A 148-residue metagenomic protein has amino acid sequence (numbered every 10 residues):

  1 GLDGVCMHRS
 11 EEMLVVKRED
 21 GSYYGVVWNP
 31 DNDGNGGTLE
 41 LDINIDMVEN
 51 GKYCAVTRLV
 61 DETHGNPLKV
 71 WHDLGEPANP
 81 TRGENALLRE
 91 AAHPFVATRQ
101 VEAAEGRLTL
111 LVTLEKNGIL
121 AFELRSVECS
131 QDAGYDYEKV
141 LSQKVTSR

Functional and structural regions predicted by a protein language model:
G1-Y24, N29-N32, L141: Glycan-recognition and catalytic regions of carbohydrate-active enzymes
W28-R148: C-terminal beta-sandwich/jelly-roll accessory domains of carbohydrate-active enzymes
